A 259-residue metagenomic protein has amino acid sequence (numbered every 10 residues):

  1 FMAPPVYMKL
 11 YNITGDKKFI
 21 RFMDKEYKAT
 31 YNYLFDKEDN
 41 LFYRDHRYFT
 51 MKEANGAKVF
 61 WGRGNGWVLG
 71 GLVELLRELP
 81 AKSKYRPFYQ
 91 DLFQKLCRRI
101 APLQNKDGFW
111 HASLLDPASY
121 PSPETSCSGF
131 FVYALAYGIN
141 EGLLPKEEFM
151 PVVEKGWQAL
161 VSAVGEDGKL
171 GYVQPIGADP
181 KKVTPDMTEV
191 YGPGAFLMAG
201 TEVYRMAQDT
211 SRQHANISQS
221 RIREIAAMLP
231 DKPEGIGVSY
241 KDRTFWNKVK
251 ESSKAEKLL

Functional and structural regions predicted by a protein language model:
M2, F22, F60, W67 (+3 more regions): Soluble or luminal CAZymes and related metallo-dependent hydrolases
A3-D16, W67-Y85, G129-L144, A195-T210: Well-ordered alpha-helical scaffold segments within catalytic/enzyme domains
P5-K17, R21-K25, A29-Y33, L41-G56 (+3 more regions): Active-site lining segments of carbohydrate-active enzymes
D16, M51-G70, A81, Y85-Y89 (+4 more regions): Solvent-exposed loop and edge beta-strand segments that line ligand/cofactor-binding and catalytic clefts
K17, R21-Y43, D91-G108, V152-K169 (+1 more regions): Long, well-ordered core segments of solenoidal/helical folds
W110, P117, S122-W246: CBM-like carbohydrate-recognition segments
A255-E256: Short, intrinsically disordered C-terminal tails of secreted or membrane-associated proteins
